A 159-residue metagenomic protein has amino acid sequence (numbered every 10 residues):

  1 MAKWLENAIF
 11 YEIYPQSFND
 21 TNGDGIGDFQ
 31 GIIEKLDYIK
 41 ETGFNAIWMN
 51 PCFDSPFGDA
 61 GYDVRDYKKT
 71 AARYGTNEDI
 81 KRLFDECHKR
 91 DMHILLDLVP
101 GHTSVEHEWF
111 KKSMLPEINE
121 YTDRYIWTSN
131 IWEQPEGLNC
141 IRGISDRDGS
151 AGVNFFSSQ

Functional and structural regions predicted by a protein language model:
M1-I33, D37, E41: Conserved structural scaffold segments of CAZyme catalytic domains across common CAZy folds
A2-F10, Y14, A60, S104-Q159: Alpha-amylase-like alpha-glycosidases and glucanotransferases acting on alpha-linked glucans and related
I9-E12, I47-M49, I94-L96: Hydrophobic faces of well-ordered beta-strands that scaffold small-molecule active sites in alpha/beta enzyme cores
Q16, C52, V99-G101: Active-site beta-loop-alpha junctions enriched in small/polar residues
Q16-F29, G61-N77, Q159: The substrate-binding groove and active-site-proximal loops of carbohydrate-active enzymes, especially glycoside
D28-L36, K40, E78, F84 (+2 more regions): Glycan-processing catalytic domains of CAZymes
Y38-R82, M92, T103-S104: Aromatic-lined carbohydrate-binding/catalytic grooves of carbohydrate-active enzymes
L83-K111, L115: Hydrophobic or amphipathic alpha-helical targeting/insertion segments
